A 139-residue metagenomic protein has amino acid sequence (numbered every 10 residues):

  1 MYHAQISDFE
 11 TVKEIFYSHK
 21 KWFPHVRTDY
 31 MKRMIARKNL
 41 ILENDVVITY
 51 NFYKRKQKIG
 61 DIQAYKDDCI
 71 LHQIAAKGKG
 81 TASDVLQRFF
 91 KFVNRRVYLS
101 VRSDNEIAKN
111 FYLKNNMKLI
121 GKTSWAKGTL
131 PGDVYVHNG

Functional and structural regions predicted by a protein language model:
M1-E14: A short beta-loop-alpha structural element at the N-terminal edge of CoA-dependent acyl/N-acetyltransferase catalytic
K20-I41: Active-site rim helix/loop that mediates acceptor-substrate recognition in acyltransferases
R37-N51: Conserved beta-hairpin
I48-K77, A126-L130: Conserved acyl-donor/pantetheine-binding loop and adjacent beta-alpha core of acyl/acetyltransferases and related
A76-F92, K109-K114: Conserved acetyl-CoA-binding loop-helix of GNAT-fold acetyltransferases
F92-N105: Conserved GNAT acetyl-CoA-binding A-motif
R102-E106, K114, K122-G139: C-terminal "cap" of GNAT-fold acetyltransferases
